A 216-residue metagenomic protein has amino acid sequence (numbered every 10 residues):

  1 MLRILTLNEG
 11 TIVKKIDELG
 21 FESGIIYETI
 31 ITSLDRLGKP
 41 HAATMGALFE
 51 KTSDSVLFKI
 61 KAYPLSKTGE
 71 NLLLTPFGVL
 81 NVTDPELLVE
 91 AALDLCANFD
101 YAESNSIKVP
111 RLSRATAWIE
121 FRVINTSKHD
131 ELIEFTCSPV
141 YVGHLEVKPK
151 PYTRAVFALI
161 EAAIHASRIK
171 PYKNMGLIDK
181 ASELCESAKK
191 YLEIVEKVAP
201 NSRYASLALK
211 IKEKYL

Functional and structural regions predicted by a protein language model:
M1-W118, R122-L216: Basic, polyanion-binding surface patches
